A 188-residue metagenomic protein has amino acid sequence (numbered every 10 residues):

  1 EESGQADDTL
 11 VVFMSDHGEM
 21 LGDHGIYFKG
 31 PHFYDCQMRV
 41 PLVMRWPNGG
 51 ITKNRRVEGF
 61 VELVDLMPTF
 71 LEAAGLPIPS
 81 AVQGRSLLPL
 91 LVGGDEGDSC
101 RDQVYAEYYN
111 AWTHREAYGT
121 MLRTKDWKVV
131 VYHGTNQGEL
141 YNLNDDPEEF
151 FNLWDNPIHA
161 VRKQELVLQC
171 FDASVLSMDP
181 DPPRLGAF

Functional and structural regions predicted by a protein language model:
E1-R55, G59-E62: Histidine-centered active-site microenvironments of extracellular/periplasmic hydrolases and transferases
H17-D23, V64-M67, E72-L143, V161 (+2 more regions): C-terminal cap/loop subdomain of S1 sulfatases and analogous C-terminal strand-loop tails that border
P41, R45, C170-M178: A short, conserved beta-to-alpha structural element at the edge of catalytic cores that scaffolds binding
G50-F60, A73-I78, F150-P157: Active-site rim elements
G59, L63, H159, K163-V167: Short, charged, low-complexity patches
D146: Intrinsically disordered, low-complexity polar regions and short flexible loop motifs
